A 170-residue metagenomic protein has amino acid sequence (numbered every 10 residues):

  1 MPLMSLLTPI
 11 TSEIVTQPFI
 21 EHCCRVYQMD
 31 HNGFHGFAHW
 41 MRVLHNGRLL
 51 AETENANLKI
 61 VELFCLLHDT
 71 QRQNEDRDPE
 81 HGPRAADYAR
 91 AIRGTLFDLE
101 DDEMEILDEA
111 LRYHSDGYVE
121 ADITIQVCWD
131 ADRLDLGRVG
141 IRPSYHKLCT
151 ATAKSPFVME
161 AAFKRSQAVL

Functional and structural regions predicted by a protein language model:
P2-I14, Q28-A56, L67, T95 (+1 more regions): Divalent metal-dependent phosphate-bond-processing catalytic cores, especially two-metal-ion Mg2+/Mn2+ enzymes that act
F19-M29: Generic N-terminal amphipathic, Lys/Arg-enriched alpha-helix
G33, E75, P79, F97: Short gly/ser-rich anion-binding loops that grip negatively charged ligand groups
V43-L44, E80-T95: An active-site-proximal "capping" alpha-helix that borders the catalytic cofactor pocket
N55-L63, F97-L111, T124: Acidic/histidine metal-binding catalytic segments
L58-D76, H81, A85, D108-S115 (+1 more regions): His-Asp-centered metal-binding catalytic motifs of divalent-metal-dependent phosphohydrolases/nucleases
